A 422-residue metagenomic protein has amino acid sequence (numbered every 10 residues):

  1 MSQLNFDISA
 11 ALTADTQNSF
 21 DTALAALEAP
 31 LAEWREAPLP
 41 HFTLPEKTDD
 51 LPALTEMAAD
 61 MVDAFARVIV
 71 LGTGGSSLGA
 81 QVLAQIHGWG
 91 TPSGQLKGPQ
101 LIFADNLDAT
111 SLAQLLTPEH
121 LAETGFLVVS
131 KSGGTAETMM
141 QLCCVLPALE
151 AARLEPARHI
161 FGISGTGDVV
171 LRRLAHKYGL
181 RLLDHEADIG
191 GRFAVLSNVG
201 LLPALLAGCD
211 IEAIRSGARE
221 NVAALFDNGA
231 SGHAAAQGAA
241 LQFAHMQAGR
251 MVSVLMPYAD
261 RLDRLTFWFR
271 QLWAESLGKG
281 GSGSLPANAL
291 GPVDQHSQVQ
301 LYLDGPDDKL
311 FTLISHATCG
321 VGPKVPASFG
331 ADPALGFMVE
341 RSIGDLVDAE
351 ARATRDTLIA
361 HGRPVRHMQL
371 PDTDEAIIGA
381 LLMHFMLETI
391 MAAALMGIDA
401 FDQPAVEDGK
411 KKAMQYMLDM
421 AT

Functional and structural regions predicted by a protein language model:
M1-A59, A327-F337, A353: Extended, charge-enriched "interface" segments that sit outside catalytic cores
E46-V62, G232-A244: A short, well-structured juxtamembrane/interface segment
A59-N228: Glycine-rich phosphate-binding loops that contact phosphosugars or nucleotide phosphates
V70, F126-V128, G162, L255 (+2 more regions): Structural beta-sheet core signal
I86-P99, A148, L272-G283, T357-A360: Short helix-loop-beta junction
A152-T312, Q403-T422: Active-site phosphate/pyrophosphate-binding segments
A287-D372: Helicase-primase coupling helices
L370, A380-T422: Generic C-terminus detector
